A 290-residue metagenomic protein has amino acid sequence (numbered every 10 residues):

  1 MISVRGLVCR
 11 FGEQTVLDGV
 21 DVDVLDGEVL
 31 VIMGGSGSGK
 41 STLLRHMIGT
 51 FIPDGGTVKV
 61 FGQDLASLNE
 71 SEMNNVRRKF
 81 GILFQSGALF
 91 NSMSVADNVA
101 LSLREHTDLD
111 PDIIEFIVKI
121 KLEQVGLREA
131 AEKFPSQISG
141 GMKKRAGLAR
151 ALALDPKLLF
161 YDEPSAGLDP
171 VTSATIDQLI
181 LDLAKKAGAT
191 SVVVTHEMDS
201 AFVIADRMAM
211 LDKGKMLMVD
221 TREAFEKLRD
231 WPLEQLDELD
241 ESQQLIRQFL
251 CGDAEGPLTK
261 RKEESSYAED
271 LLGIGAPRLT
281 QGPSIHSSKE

Functional and structural regions predicted by a protein language model:
I48: Helix-to-loop junction immediately C-terminal to a conserved catalytic motif
Q63-D64, P111-E129: Conserved ABC ATPase "signature" region
F134-I138, M142: Conserved ABC ATPase signature
D155: Conserved catalytic motifs of ABC-family nucleotide-binding domains
L159-D162: Catalytic Walker B motif of ABC-type/P-loop ATPase nucleotide-binding domains
K215-Q248: Conserved beta-strand-loop-alpha-helix hinge in the C-terminal portion of ABC ATPase nucleotide-binding domains
